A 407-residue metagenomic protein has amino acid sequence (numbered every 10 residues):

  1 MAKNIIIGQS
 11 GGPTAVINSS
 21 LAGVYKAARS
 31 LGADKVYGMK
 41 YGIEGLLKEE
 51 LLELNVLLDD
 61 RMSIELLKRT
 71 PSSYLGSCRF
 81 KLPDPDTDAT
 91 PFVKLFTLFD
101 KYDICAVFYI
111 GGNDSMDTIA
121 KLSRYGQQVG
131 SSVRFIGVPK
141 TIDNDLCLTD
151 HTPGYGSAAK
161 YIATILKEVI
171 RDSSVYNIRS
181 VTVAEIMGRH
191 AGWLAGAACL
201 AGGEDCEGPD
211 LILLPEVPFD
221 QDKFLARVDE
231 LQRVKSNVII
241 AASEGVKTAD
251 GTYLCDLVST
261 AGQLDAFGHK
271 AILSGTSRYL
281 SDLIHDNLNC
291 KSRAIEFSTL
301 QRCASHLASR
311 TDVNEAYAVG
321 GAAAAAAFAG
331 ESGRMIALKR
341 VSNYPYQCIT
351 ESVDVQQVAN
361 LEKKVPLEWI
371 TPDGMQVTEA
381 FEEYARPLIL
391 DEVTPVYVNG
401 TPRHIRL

Functional and structural regions predicted by a protein language model:
A2-L52: N-terminal phosphate-binding or glycine-rich loops at protein starts, especially the Walker A/P-loop of NTPases
K3-I7, L67-K81, K140-D150, N177-S180 (+1 more regions): Gly-rich Lys/Arg/Thr-decorated short loops/hinges at beta-loop-alpha junctions or inter-strand turns that position
N4-T14, S73-R79, C105-G111, G137 (+2 more regions): Short glycine-rich or small-residue beta-strand-to-loop segments that form or flank ligand, phosphate, metal/Fe-S
S10-G12, M39-G45, R79-F80, G112-N113 (+5 more regions): Short, ordered loop/turn segments at secondary-structure junctions
T14-V24, L46-L47, T90-V93, N113-K121 (+5 more regions): Short glycine/serine/threonine-rich phosphate/pyrophosphate-binding segments that cradle anionic phosphate groups
V36, L98, A106-G111, D117-S132 (+1 more regions): Accessory alpha-helical/coil subdomains and C-terminal extensions that flank or cap enzyme catalytic cores
E49-C105, D114, P153-Y155, K167: Glycine-rich oxoanion-binding loops at beta->alpha junctions
Y253-L407: C-terminal non-catalytic interaction/assembly regions of soluble proteins
